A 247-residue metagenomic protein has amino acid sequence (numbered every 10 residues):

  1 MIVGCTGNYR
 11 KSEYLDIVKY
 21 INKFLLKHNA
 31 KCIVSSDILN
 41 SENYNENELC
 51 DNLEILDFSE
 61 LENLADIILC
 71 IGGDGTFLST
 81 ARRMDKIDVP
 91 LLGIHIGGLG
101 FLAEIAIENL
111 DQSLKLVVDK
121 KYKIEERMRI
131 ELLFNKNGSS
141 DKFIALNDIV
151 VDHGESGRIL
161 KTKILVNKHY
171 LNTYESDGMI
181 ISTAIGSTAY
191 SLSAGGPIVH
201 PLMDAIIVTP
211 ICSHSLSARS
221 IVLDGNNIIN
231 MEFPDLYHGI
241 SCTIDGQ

Functional and structural regions predicted by a protein language model:
M1-I67, E108-K123, F134-F143: ATP/NTP phosphate-donor binding region
C5, C70, I181: Redox-cofactor binding/interface segments in oxidoreductases and associated redox assembly factors
Y14-L15, G75-A81, T188-S193: Short glycine/serine/threonine-rich phosphate/pyrophosphate-binding segments that cradle anionic phosphate groups
S79, M84-I96, F101: Gly/Ser-rich helix-loop-strand patches that form or flank binding pockets for ribonucleotide-derived cofactors
G98-D177, D235: Catalytic core of DAGKc-family lipid kinases
V118, H200-D204, V208-S213, V222-P234: Structural signature of FAD isoalloxazine-binding scaffolds in flavoprotein oxidoreductases
V151, N167-Y170, L216-Q247: ATP/nucleoside-binding phosphotransfer catalytic cores, i.e., glycine-rich phosphate-binding loops
H169-S176, I181-S217: Gly/Ser/Thr-rich active-site loops/lids in small-molecule metabolic enzymes that frequently grip phosphoryl groups
